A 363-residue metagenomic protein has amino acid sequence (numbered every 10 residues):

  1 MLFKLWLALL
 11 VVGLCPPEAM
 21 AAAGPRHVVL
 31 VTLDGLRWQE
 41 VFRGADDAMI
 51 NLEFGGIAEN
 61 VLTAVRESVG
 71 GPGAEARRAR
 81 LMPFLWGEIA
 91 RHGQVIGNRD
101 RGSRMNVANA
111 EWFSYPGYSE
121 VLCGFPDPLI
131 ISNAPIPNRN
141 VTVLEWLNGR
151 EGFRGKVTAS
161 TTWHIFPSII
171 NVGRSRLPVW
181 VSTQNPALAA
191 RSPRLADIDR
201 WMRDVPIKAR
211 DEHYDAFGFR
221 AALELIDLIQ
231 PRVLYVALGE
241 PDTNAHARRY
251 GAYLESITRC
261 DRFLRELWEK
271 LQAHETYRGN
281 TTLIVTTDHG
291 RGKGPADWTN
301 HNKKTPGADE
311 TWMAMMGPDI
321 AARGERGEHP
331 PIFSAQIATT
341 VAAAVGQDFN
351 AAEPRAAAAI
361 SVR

Functional and structural regions predicted by a protein language model:
K4-C15: Bacterial N-terminal signal peptides
V29-L30, W38, R259-N300, V341: Metal-dependent active-site segment of extracytoplasmic phospho-/sulfohydrolases and closely related
Q39-D46, D100, S132-A134, I169-G173 (+3 more regions): Short, solvent-exposed loop/turn and secondary-structure capping segments
Q39-E111: Short, structured active-site-proximal loop/turn typified by the sulfatase FGly-forming signature C/S-X-P-X-R
L52, T286-M316: Histidine-centered active-site microenvironments of extracellular/periplasmic hydrolases and transferases
A110-W112, P116-W201: Catalytic-site neighborhoods of secreted/periplasmic enzymes that process anionic sulfate/phosphate groups
L144, R150-E151, E328-A359: Non-catalytic, well-ordered alpha-helical segments in soluble enzyme domains
V172-R174, R220-E266: Active-site His/acidic residue clusters
